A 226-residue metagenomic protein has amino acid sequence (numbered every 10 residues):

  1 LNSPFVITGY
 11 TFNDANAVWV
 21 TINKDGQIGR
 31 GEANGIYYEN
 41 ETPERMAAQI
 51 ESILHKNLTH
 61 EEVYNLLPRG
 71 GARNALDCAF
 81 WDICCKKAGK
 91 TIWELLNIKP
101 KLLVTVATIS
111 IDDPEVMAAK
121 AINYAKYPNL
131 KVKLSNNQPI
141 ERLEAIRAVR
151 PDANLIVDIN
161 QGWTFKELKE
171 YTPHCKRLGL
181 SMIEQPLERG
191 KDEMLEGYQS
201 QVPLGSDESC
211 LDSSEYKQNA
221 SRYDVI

Functional and structural regions predicted by a protein language model:
L1-L155, G162-R177: N-terminal capping/lid subdomain adjacent to the active-site entrance of alpha/beta enzymes
V132, N137-I226: Catalytic core of soluble alpha/beta enzymes
